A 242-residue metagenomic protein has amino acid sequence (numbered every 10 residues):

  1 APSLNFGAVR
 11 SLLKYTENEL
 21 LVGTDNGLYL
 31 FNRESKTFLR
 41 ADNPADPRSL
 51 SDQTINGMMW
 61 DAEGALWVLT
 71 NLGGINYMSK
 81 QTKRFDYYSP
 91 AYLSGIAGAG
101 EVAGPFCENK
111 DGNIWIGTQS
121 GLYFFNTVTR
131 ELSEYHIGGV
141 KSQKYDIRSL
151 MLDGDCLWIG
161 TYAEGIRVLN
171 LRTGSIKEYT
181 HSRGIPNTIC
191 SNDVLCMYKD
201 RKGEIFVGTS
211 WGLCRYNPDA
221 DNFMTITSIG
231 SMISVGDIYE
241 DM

Functional and structural regions predicted by a protein language model:
A1-M242: Carboxylate-rich, polar loop motifs that coordinate divalent cations or form catalytic acidic clusters
